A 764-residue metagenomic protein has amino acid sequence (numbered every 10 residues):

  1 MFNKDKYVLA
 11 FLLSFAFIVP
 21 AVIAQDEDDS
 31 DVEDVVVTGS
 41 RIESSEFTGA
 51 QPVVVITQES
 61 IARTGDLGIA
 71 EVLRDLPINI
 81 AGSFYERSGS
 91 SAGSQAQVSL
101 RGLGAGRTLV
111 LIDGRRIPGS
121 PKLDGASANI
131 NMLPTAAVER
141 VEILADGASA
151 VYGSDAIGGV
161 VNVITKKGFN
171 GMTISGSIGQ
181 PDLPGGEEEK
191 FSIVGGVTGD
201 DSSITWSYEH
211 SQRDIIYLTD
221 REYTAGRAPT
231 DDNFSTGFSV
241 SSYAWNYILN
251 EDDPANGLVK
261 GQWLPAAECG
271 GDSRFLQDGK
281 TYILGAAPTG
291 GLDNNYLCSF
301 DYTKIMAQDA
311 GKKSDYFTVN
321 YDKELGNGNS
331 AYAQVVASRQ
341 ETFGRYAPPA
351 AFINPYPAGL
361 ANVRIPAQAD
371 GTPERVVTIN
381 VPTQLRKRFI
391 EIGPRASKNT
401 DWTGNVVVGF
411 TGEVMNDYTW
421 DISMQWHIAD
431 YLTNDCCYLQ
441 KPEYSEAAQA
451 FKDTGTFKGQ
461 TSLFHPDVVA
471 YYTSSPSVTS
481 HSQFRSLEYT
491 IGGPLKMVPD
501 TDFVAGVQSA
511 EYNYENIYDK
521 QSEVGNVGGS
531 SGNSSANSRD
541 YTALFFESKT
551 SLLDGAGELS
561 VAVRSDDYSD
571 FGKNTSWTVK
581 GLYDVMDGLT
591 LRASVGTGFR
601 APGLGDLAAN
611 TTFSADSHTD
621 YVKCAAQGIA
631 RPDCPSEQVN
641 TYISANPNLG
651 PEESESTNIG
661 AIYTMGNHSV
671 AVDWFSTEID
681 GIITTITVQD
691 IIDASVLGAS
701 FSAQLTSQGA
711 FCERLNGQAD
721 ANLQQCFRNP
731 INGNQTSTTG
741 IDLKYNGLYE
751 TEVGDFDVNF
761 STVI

Functional and structural regions predicted by a protein language model:
M1-T64, G68-D75, S192, G196 (+3 more regions): N-terminal Sec signal peptide and the immediately downstream disordered periplasmic leader that contains the TonB box
I61, L73, V138-E142, V161-V163 (+5 more regions): Non-catalytic regulatory/gating segments with a bias toward low-complexity or hydrophobic composition
I69-L76, A96-S99, N129-N131, D155-G176 (+1 more regions): N-terminal periplasmic accessory domains that precede and gate Gram-negative outer-membrane beta-barrel machines
A70-R116: Extracytoplasmic beta-strand/coil segments of soluble accessory domains associated with Gram-negative outer-membrane
R116-A145: Short acidic/polar hinge/loop motifs at secondary-structure boundaries that mediate gating or recognition
F169-V197, C298-A310: Short strand-turn segments of transmembrane beta-barrel domains in outer membranes, especially the first one or two
I174-Q180, F191-I193, W206-H210, R221 (+9 more regions): Transmembrane beta-barrel strands of outer-membrane/channel proteins
I216, D220, G226-P229, G271-K312 (+5 more regions): Surface-exposed, low-complexity loop segments enriched in small/polar and acidic residues
